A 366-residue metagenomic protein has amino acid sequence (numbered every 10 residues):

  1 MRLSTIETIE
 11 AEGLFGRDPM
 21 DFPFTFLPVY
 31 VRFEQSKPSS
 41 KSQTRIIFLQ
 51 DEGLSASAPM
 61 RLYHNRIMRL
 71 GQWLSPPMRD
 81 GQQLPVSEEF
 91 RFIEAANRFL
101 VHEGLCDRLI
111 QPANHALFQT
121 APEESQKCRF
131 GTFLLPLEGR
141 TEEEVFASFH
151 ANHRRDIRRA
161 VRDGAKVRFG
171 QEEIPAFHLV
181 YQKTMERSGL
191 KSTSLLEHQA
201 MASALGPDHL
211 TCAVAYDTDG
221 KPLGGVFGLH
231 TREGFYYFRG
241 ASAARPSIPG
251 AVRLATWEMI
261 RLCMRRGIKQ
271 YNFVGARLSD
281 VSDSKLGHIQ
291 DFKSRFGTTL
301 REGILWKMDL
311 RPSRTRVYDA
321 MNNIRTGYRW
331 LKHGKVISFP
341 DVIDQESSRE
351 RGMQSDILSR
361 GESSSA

Functional and structural regions predicted by a protein language model:
R2-A11, Y63, A121-E144, Q270-A366: Active-site/acyl-donor-binding loops of N-acyltransferases
R2-R66, H115-F130, R140, V145-S247: A conserved beta-strand-loop-helix scaffold within acyl/acetyltransferase catalytic domains
S42-T44, E103-C106, L210, R265-K269: Short, high-confidence coil segments that cap the C-terminus of an alpha-helix and link into the following beta-strand
F48, D107-A113, K166-F169, Q270-F273 (+1 more regions): A structural signal for short, well-ordered beta-strand segments and their strand-loop junctions that often border
M68-L70, R79, F90-R98, Q199-S203 (+1 more regions): Aromatic (often tryptophan-rich) hydrophobic motifs at membrane interfaces
R79-P85: The substrate-binding groove and active-site-proximal loops of carbohydrate-active enzymes, especially glycoside
E88-T132: Non-catalytic accessory segments adjacent to catalytic cores
A113-N114, E173, A276, W306: Residue-level "edge-of-site" marker
